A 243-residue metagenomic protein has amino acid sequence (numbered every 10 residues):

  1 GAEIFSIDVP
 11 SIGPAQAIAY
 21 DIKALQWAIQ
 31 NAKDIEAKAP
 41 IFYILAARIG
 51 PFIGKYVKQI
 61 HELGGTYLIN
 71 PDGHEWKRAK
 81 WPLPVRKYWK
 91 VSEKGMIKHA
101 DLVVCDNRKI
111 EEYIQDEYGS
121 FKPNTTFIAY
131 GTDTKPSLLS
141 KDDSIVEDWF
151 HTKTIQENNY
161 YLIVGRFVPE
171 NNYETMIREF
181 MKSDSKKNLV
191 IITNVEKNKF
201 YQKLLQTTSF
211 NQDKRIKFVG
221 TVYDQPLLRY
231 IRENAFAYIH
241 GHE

Functional and structural regions predicted by a protein language model:
A2-Q30, R78-V85: A short, charged, and often flexible helix/loop element on the N-terminal side of the glycosyltransferase catalytic
A19-W27, A37-D72: An aromatic- and histidine-rich active-site surface loop
V85-V103: Membrane-proximal helix-turn-helix segments that form the acceptor-binding/catalytic region of lipid-linked
K98-T125, A129-S137: A short, active-site helix/loop in glycosyltransferases that binds the activated sugar's phosphate group
T132, V164, N188-L205, K217-V222: Glycosyltransferase donor-sugar binding loop
L138-T154: A short helix/loop element that forms part of the nucleotide-sugar donor recognition site in Leloir-type
F150-N171, I177-I192: Conserved donor-binding/catalytic core segment of Leloir-type glycosyltransferases
Y230-E243: Acidic donor-binding loop of glycosyltransferase active sites
